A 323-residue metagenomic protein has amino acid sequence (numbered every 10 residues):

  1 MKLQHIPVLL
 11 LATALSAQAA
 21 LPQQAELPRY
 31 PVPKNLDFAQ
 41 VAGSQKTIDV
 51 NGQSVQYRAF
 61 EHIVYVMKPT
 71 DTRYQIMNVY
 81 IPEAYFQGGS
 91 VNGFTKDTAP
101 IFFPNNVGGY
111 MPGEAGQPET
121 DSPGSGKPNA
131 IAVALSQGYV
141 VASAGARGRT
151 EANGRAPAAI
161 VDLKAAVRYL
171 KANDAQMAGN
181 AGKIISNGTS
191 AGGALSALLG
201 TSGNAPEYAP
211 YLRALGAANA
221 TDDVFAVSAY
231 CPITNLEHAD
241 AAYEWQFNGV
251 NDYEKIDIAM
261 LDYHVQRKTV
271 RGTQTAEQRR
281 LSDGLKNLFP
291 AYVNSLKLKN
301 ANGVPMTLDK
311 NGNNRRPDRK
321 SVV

Functional and structural regions predicted by a protein language model:
P7-S16: Bacterial N-terminal signal peptides
L21-G93: Catalytic-loop region of hydrolases
M77-V79, V91-Y110, E114-A115: Short beta-strand element of the alpha/beta-hydrolase
G108, V140, G145-T150: Short beta-to-alpha linker loops that shape the active-site pocket of alpha/beta-hydrolase fold enzymes
P118-V141: Short amphipathic alpha-helix adjacent to the substrate-entry channel of hydrolases
G154-Q176: Alpha/beta-hydrolase active-site loop
A172-G249: Primarily recognizes the serine-hydrolase "nucleophile elbow" in alpha/beta-hydrolase and SGNH/GDSL folds
V322: Conserved small/polar residues in nucleotide/adenosyl-binding loops
